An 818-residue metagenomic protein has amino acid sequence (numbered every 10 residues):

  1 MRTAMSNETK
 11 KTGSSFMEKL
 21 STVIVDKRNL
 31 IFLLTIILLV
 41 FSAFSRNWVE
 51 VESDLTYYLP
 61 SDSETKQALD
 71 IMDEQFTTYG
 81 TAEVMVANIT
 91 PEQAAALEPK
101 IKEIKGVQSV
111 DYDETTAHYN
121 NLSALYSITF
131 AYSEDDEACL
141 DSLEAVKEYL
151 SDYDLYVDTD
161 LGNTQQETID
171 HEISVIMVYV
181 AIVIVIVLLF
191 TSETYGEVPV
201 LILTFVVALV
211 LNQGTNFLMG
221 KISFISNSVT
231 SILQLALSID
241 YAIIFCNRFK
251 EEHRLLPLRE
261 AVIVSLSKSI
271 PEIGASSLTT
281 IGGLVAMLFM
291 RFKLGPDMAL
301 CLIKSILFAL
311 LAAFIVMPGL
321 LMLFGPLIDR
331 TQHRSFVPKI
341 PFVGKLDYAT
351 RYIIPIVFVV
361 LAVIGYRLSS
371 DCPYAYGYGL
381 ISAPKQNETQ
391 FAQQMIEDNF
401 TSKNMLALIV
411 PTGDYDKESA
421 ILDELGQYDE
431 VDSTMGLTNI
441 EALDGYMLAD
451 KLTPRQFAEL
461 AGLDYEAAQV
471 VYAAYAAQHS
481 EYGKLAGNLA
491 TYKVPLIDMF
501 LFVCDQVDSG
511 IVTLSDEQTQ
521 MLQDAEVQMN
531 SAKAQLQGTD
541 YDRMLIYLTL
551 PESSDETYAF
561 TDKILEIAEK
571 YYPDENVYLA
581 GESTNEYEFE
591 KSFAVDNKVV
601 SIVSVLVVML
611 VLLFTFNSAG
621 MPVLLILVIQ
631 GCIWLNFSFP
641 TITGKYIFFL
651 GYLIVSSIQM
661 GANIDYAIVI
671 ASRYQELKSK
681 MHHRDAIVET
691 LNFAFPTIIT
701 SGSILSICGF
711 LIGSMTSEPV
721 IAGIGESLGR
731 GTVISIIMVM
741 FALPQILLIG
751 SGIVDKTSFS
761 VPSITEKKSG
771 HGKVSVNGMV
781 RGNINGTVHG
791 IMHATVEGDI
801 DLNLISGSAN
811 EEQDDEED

Functional and structural regions predicted by a protein language model:
M1-V51, E134-G377, E552, A559-D562 (+1 more regions): Membrane-embedded transmembrane helical bundles of large multi-pass transporters/channels
A4-T9, G13-I36, A43-N47, D62 (+13 more regions): Structural signature of multi-pass, alpha-helical inner-membrane proteins
Y58-P60, E64, Q75-T81, I89 (+1 more regions): Juxtamembrane segments of multi-pass membrane proteins
D62-Q67, E74-Q75, A87-T129, E148 (+3 more regions): Extracytoplasmic
G80-V84, S123-Y132, L368-Y378, N404-I409 (+1 more regions): Short, hydrophobic beta-strand segments
M85-E92, S127-D135, D158-G162, I381-Q386 (+4 more regions): Structural beta->alpha junctions
A96-I104, A138-Y149, A420-Y428, T557-A568: Short amphipathic alpha-helices in soluble, non-transmembrane regions that often serve as interface/regulatory elements
E103-S109, D152, E430-S433, P573-N576 (+1 more regions): Glycine-centered tight turns that cap/initiate beta-strands
